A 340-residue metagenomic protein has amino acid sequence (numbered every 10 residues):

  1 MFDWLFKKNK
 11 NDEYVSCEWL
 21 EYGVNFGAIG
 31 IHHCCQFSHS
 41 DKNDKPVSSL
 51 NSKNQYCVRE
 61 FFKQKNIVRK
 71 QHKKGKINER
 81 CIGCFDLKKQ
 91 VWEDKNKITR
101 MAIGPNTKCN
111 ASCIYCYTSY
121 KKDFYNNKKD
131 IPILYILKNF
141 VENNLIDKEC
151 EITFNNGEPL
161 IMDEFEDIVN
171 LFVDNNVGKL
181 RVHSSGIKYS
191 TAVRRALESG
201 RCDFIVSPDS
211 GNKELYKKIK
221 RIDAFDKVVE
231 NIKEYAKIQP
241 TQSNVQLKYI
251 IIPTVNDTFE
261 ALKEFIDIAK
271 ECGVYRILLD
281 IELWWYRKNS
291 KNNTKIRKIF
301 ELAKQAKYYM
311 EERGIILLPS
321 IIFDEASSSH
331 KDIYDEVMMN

Functional and structural regions predicted by a protein language model:
M1-N126, K295-N340: N-terminal pre-core extensions flanking Radical SAM catalytic domains
I98-K108, Y117-L134, D147-M162, V173-Y189 (+3 more regions): Core AdoMet radical
I133-F140, F165-D167: Leucine-rich repeat
E142-I146: Glycine-rich helix-loop-beta junction characteristic of Rossmann-like nucleotide cofactor-binding loops
E149-T153, G178-R181, C202-P208, D226-H330 (+1 more regions): Conserved C-terminal portion of the radical SAM core fold that forms the substrate/S-adenosylmethionine-binding
I161-E166, N292-N293: Active-site core of PLP-dependent enzymes with the aminotransferase class I/II
E164-N170, S190-E198, D257-L262: Distinct, well-ordered alpha-helical segments
